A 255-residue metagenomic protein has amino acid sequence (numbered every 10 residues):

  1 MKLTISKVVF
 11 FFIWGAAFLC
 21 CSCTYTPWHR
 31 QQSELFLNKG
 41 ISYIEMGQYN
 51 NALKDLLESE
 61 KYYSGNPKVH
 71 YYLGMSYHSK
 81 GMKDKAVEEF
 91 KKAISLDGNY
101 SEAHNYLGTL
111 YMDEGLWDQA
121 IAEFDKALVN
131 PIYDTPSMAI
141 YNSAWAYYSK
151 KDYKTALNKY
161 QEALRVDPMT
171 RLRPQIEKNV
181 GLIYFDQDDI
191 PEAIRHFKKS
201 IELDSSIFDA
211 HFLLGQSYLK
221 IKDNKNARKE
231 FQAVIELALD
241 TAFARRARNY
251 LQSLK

Functional and structural regions predicted by a protein language model:
S22-Y63, K68, K255: N-terminal leader/linker segments that initiate helical-solenoid repeat arrays
W28, Y62, L96, N130-I132 (+3 more regions): Structural marker of alpha-solenoid helical repeat scaffolds
Q32, R171, F212, K220-K255: Terminal, low-structured helical/coil segments at or just beyond the last alpha-helical repeat
Q32-E34, P67-K68, S101-E102, T135-S137 (+4 more regions): Helix-start (N-cap) detector for alpha-helical repeat units in TPR-like alpha-solenoids, especially tetratricopeptide
N38, Y72, Y106, N142 (+3 more regions): Canonical tetratricopeptide repeat
